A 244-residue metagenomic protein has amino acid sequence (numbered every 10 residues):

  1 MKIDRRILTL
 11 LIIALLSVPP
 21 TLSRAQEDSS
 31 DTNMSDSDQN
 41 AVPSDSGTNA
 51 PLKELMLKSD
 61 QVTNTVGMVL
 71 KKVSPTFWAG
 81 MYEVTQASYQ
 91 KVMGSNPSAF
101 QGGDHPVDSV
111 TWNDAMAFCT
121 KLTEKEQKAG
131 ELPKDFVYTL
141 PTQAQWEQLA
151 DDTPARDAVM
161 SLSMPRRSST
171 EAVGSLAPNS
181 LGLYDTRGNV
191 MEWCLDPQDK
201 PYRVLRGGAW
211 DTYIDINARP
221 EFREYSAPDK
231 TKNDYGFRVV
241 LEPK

Functional and structural regions predicted by a protein language model:
K2-L8: Bacterial N-terminal signal peptides that target proteins for export
L10-V18: Bacterial N-terminal signal peptides
P20-D28: Signal peptide processing junction and immediate N-terminal pro/mature segment of secreted/exported proteins
E27-T48: Compositionally biased, proline/threonine/alanine/serine-rich low-complexity intrinsically disordered stretches
N49-S98, G103-N113, T120, G188 (+1 more regions): A short glycine-rich, aromatic-capped structural motif
G67-V69, P75-T76, S169, P201 (+1 more regions): A generic secondary-structure signal marking the coil-to-beta-strand transition
Q101, W112-N233: Functional-site microenvironments in short loops/helix caps that host divalent-cation chemistry
D234-K244: Short, structured beta-strand segments at or near domain termini in extracellular proteins/domains
